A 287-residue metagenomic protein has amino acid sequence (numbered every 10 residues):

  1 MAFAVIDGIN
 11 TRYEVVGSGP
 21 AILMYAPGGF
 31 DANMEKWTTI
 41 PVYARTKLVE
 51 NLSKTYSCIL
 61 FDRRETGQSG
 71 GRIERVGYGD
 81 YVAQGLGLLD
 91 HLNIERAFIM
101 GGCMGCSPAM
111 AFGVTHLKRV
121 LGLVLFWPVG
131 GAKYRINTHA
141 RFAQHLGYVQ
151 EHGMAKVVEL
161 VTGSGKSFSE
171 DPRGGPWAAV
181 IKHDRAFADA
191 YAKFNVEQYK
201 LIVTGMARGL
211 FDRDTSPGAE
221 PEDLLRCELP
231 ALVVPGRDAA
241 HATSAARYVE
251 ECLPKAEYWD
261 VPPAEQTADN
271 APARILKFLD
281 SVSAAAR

Functional and structural regions predicted by a protein language model:
I6-G70: Conserved HGGG/HGGXW glycine-rich cap/lid loop of the alpha/beta-hydrolase fold
G79-A97: Conserved acidic catalytic loop of the alpha/beta-hydrolase fold
G101-G105, A109: Gly/Ala-rich beta-loop-alpha elbow adjacent to hydrolase catalytic centers
M110, V114-T115, R119-H152: Flexible "cap/lid" loop of the alpha/beta hydrolase fold
A178-E220: Hydrophobic, aromatic-rich cap/lid helix
R226-C227, V233-P235: Short beta-strand/loop motif that positions the catalytic acidic residue of the alpha/beta-hydrolase fold
A239-A245: Conserved alpha/beta-hydrolase "acid-adjacent" motif
P254-R287: Catalytic active-site module of serine/aspartate enzymes centered on a nucleophile-bearing elbow/loop
